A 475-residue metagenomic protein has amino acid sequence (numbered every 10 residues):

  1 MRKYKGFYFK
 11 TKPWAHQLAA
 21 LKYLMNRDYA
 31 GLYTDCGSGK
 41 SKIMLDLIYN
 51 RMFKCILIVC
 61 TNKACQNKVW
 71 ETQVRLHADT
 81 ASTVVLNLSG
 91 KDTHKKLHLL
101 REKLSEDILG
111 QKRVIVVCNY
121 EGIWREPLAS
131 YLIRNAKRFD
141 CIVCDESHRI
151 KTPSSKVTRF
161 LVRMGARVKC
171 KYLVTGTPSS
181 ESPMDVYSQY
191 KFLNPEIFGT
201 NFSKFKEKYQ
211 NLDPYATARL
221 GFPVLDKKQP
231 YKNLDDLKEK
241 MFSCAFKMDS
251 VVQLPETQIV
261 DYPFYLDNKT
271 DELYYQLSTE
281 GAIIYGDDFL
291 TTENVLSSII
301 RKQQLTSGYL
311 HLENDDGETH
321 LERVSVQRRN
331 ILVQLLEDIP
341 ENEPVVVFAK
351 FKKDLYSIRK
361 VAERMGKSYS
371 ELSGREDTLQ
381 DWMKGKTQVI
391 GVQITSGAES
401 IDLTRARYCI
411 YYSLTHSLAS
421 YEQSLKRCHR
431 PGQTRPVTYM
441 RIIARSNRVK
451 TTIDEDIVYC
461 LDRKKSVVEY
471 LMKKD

Functional and structural regions predicted by a protein language model:
M1-K5, M25-Y29, G37, I43-C55 (+4 more regions): Conserved Helicase C-terminal RecA-like lobe
K10-N26, R328: N-terminal pre-P-loop "Q-motif" helix
C36-G37, V168-P183: Conserved helicase ATPase motor motifs in RecA-like P-loop NTPase domains
S41, W124-L128, E181-P183, L355-R359 (+2 more regions): SF2 helicase motor core recognition
C65-K91, L193-E196, G366: Conserved helix-turn-beta segment of the N-terminal RecA-like "Helicase ATP-binding" lobe in SF1/SF2 helicases
K95-V116, T378-V389: Conserved motor-coupling elements within RecA-like helicase/translocase cores
V117-G122, A129-R138, S155-K169, F198-D315 (+3 more regions): Inter-lobe coupling linker of SF2 helicases/translocases
H416-L425, H429-D475: A conserved SF2-helicase RecA2
